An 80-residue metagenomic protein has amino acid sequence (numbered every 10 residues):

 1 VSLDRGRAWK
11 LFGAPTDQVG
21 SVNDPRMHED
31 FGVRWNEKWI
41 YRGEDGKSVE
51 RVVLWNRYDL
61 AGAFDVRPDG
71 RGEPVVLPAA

Functional and structural regions predicted by a protein language model:
V1-A80: Residues within mature, well-folded domains
